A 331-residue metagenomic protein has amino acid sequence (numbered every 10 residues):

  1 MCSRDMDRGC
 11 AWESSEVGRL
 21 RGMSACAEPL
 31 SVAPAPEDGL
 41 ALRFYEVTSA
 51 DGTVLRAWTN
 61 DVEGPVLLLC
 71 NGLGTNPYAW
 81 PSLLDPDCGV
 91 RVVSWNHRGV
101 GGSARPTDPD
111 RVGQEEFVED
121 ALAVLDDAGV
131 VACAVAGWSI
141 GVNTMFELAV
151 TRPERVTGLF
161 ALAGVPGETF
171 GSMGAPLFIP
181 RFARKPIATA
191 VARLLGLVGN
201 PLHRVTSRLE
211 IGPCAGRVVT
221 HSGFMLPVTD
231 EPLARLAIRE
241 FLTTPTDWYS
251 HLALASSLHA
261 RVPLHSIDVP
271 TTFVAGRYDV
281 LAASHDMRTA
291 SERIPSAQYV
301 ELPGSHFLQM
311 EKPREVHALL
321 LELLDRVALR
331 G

Functional and structural regions predicted by a protein language model:
T53-R105, V124: Conserved HGGG/HGGXW glycine-rich cap/lid loop of the alpha/beta-hydrolase fold
L68-G72, W138, A275: The conserved beta1-alpha1 loop
S94-I140, T144: Active-site loop/oxyanion-hole signature of alpha/beta-hydrolase fold enzymes
T157-L202: Flexible "cap/lid" loop of the alpha/beta hydrolase fold
F170-G171, L197-H265: Conserved alpha/beta-hydrolase catalytic His-Asp/Glu region
I267, F273-A275: Short beta-strand/loop motif that positions the catalytic acidic residue of the alpha/beta-hydrolase fold
V280-D286: Conserved alpha/beta-hydrolase "acid-adjacent" motif
L281, G304-H317: Catalytic histidine-centered segment of alpha/beta-hydrolase-like enzymes
